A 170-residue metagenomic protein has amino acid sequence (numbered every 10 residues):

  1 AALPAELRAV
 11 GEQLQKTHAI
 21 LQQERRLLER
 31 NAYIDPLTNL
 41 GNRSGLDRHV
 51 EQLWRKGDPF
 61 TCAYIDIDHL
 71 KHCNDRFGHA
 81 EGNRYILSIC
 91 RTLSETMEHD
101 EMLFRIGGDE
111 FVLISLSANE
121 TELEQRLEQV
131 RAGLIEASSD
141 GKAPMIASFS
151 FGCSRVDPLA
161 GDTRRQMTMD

Functional and structural regions predicted by a protein language model:
A2-P36, S44-W54, T61: Signal-transducing coiled-coil linker helices
E29, Y33, N42-T61, D68-E98 (+3 more regions): Conserved long alpha-helical elements within nucleotide-processing catalytic cores of c-di-GMP signaling and class III
C62, F111, F149-C153: A structural signal for short, well-ordered beta-strand segments
R105, A132-G152: Catalytic core regions of nucleotide second-messenger enzymes
S117, C153-R155: PAS-family sensory domains and close relatives that share small-molecule sensor folds
I135-S138, Q166-D170: Catalytic/regulatory signature loops of cyclic-dinucleotide turnover enzymes and related class III nucleotidyl cyclases
